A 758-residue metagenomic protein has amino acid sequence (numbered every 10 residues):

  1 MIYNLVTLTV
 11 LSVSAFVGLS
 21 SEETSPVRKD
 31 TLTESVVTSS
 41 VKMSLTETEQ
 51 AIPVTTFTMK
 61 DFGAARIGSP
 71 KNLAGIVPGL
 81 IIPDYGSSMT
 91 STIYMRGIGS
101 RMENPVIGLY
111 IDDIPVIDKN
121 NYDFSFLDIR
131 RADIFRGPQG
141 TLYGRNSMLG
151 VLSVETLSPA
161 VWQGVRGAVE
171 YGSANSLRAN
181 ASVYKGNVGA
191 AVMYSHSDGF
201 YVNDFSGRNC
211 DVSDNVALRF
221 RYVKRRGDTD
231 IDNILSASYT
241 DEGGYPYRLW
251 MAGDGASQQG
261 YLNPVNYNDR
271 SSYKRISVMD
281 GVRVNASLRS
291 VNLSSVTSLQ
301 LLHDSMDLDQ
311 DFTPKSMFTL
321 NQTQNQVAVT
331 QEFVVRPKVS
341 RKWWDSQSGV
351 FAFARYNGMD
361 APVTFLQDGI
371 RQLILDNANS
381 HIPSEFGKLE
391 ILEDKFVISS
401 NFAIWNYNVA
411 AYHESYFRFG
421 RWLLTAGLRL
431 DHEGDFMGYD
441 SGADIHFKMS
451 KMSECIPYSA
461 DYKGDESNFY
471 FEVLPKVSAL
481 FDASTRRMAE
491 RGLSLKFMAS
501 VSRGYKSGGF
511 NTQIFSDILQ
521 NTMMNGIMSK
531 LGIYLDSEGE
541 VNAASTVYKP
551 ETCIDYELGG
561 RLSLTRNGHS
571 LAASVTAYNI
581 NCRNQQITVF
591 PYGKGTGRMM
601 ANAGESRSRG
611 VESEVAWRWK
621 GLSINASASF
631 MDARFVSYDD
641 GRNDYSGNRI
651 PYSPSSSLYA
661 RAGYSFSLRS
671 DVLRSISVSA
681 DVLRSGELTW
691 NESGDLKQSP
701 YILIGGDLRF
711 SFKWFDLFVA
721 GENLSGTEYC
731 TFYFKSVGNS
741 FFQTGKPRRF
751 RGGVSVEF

Functional and structural regions predicted by a protein language model:
S20-D61: Short, acidic, small-residue-rich periplasmic hinge/interaction motif at the N-terminus of Gram-negative outer-membrane
K71-I114: Extracytoplasmic beta-strand/coil segments of soluble accessory domains associated with Gram-negative outer-membrane
L73, T92-G97, Y110, I134 (+2 more regions): N-terminal periplasmic accessory domains that precede and gate Gram-negative outer-membrane beta-barrel machines
D112-R136: Short acidic/polar hinge/loop motifs at secondary-structure boundaries that mediate gating or recognition
V161-W162, E170, S182-D269, L302-K315 (+2 more regions): Periplasmic-side early beta-strands and strand-to-turn transitions of outer-membrane beta-barrels
A181, K185, R283, S287 (+6 more regions): Membrane-embedded beta-barrel scaffold of Gram-negative outer-membrane proteins
W343-Q347, R418-L424, H432, N567-C582 (+2 more regions): Gram-negative outer-membrane beta-barrel transporters
Y505, K620, V682-N691, R709-F758: C-terminal beta-signal and adjacent terminal beta-strands/loops of Gram-negative outer-membrane beta-barrel proteins
